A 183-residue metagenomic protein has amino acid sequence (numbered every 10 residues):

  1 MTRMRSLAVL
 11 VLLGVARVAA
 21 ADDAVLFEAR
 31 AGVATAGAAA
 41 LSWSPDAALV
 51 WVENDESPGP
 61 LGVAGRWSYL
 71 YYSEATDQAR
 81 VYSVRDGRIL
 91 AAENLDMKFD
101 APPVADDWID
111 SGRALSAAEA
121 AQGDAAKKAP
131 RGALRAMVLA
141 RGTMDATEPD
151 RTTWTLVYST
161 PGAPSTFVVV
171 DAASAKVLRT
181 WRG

Functional and structural regions predicted by a protein language model:
M1-A8: Bacterial N-terminal signal peptides that target proteins for export
V9-L13: Gram-negative bacterial Sec-dependent N-terminal signal peptides
V15-V18: N-terminal signal peptide c-region/cleavage motif recognized by signal peptidases
A20-G183: Long, terminal "pre-/pro-" and other extracytoplasmic accessory regions that lie outside the mature folded/catalytic
